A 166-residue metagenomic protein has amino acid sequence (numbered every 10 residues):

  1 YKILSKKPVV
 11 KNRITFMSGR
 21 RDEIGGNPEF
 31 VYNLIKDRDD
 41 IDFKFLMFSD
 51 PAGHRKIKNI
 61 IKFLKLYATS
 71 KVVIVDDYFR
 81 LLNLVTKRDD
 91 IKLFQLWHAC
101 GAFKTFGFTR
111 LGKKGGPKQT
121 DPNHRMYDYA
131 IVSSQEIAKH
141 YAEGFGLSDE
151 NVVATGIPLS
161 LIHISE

Functional and structural regions predicted by a protein language model:
Y1-R13: Non-catalytic membrane-proximal stalk/linker segments that position and tether the catalytic domains
R13-L161: Active-site and donor-binding regions of nucleotide-sugar-utilizing enzymes
I162-E166: Conserved small/polar residues in nucleotide/adenosyl-binding loops
